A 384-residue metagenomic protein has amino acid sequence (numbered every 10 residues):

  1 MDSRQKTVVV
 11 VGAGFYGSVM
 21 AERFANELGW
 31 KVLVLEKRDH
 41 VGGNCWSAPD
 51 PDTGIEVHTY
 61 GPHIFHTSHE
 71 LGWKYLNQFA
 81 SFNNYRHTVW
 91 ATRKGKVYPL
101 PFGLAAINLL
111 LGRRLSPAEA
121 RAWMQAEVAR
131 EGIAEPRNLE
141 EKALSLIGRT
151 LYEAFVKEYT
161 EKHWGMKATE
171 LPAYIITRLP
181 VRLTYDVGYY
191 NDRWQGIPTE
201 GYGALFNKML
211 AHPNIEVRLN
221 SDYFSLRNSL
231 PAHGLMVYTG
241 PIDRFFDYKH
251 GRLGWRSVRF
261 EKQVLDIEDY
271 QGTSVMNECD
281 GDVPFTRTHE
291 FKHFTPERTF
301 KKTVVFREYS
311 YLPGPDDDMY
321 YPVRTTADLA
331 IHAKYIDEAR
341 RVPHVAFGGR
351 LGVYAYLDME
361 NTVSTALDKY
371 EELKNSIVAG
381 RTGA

Functional and structural regions predicted by a protein language model:
K6-V34: N-terminal Rossmann-like FAD-binding beta1-loop-alpha1 element of flavoenzymes
G14-G17, D39-V41, A105, E161 (+5 more regions): Short, solvent-exposed loop/turn segments at secondary-structure junctions
A25-P51: Glycine-rich FAD pyrophosphate-binding loop
E27, S221-E338: Mid-domain catalytic core of redox enzymes that form a hydrophobic substrate pocket/lid adjacent to a catalytic redox
T53-A129: Dinucleotide-binding Rossmann-like beta1-alpha1 core, especially the glycine-rich loop that anchors the ADP
K94-P99, L104-L235, T239, F246: Active-site/ligand-binding neighborhood in enzyme catalytic cores
A339-A355, T365: Short FAD-binding loop at a beta-strand-to-alpha-helix junction that anchors the flavin cofactor in diverse
V363-G383: Internal hydrophobic alpha-helix adjacent to the cofactor/substrate pocket in enzyme cavities
